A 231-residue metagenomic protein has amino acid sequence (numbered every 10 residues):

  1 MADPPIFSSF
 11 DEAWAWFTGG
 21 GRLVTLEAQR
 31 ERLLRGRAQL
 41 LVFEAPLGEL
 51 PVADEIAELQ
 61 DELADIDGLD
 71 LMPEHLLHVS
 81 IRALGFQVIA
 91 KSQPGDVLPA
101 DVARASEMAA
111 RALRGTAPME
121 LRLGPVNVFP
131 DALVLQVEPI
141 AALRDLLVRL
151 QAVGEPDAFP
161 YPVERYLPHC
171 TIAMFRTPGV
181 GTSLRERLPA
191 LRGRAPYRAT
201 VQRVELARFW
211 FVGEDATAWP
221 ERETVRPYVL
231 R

Functional and structural regions predicted by a protein language model:
M1-R231: Histidine-dependent nucleotide/RNA phosphoesterase domain, centered on the 2H-phosphoesterase fold with its duplicated
